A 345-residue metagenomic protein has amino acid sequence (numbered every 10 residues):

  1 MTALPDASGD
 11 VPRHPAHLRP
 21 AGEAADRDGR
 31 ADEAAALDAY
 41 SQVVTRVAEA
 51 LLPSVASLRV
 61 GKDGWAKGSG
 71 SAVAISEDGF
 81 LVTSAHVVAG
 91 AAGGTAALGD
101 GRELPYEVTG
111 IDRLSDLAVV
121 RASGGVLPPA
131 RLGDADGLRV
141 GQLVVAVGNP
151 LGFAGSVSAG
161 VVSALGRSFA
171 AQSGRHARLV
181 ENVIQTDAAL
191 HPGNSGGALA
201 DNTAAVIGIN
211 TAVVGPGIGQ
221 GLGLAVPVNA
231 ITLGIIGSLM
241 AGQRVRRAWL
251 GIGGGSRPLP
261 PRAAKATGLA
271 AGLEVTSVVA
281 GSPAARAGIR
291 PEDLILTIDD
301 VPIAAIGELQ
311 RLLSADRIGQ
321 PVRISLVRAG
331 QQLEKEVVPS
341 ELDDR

Functional and structural regions predicted by a protein language model:
T2-A264, L269-A271, S314, G330 (+1 more regions): Serine-dependent protease modules
G124-P129, V275-V279, I303-I306: Short, structured beta-strand/loop micro-motifs enriched in basic residues and often containing a Trp
D134, L224, S277, L296 (+1 more regions): A structural signal for short, well-ordered beta-strand elements
Q142-L143, A205, E292-L294, Q320: Structural motif
S195-G196, P258-A266, V279-T297, L312: PDZ/PDZ-like domain micro-motif
G237-R244, R286-R290, L296-P302, G307-R345: PDZ-domain C-terminal substructure recognizer with occasional recognition of PDZ-binding tails
